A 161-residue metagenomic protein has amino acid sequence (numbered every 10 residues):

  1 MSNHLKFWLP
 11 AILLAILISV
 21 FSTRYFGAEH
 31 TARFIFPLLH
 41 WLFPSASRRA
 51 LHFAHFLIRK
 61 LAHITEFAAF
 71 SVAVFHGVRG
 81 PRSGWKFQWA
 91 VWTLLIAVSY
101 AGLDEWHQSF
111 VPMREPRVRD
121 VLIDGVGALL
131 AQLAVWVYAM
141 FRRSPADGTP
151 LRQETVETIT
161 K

Functional and structural regions predicted by a protein language model:
M1-V72: "…centered on the first transmembrane helix and the immediately adjacent amphipathic helix/loop
S2-N3, R79-F87: Membrane-interface helix-boundary motifs at transmembrane edges
L13-I18, A90-Q108: Small-polar-interrupted transmembrane alpha-helices in polytopic inner-membrane proteins
S22-E29, V74-G77, P81, E105 (+1 more regions): Transmembrane helix-loop junctions and nearby membrane-interface residues
A50, A54, W92-L95, S99 (+1 more regions): Alpha-helical membrane-protein architecture signal
E66-P81, V126-F141: Membrane-interfacial alpha-helical segments at the cytosolic side of multi-pass membrane proteins
A101-G125: Interfacial helix-loop-helix junctions of multi-pass membrane proteins
A146-K161: Short, intrinsically disordered terminal tails adjacent to the first/last structured region
